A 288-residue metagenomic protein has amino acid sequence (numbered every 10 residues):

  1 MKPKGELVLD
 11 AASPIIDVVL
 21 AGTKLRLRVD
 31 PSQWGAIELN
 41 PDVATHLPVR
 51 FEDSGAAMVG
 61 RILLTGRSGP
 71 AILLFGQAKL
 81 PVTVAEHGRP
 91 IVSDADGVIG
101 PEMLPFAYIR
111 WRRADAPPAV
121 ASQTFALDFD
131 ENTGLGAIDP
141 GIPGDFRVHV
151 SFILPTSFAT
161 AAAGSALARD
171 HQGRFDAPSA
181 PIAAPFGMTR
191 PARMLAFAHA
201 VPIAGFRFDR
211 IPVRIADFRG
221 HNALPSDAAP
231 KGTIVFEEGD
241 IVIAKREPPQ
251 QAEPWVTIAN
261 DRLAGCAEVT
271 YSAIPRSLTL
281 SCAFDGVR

Functional and structural regions predicted by a protein language model:
M1-R288: Pepsin/retropepsin-fold aspartyl endopeptidases
